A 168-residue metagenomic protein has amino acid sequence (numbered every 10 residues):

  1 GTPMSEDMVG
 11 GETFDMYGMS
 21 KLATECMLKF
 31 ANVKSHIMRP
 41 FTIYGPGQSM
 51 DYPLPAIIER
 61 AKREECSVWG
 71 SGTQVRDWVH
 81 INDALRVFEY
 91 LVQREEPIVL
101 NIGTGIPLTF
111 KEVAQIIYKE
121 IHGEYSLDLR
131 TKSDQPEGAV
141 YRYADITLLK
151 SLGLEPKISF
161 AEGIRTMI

Functional and structural regions predicted by a protein language model:
G1-I37, Q48-M50: Catalytic helix-loop patch of NAD(P)-dependent Rossmann-fold dehydrogenases
P3-E6, P53-P55, Y118-K119: Glycine-rich, phosphate-binding/catalytic loops in enzymes
D7-E12, S35-P46, A56-V79, N101-G103: A conserved pocket-lining segment of Rossmann-fold NAD(P)-dependent short-chain dehydrogenase/reductase
A23, M27-A31, I57, V113 (+1 more regions): Hydrophobic alpha-helix immediately C-terminal to the catalytic Tyr-X-X-X-Lys motif of short-chain
K29, P55-E59, E89, R165: Solvent-exposed, non-membrane alpha-helical residues enriched in polar/charged side chains
P46-Y52, L148: Short beta-loop-alpha junction of Rossmann-like oxidoreductase domains
R63-I168: C-terminal substrate-binding subdomain of Rossmann-fold SDR/epimerase-dehydratase oxidoreductases
